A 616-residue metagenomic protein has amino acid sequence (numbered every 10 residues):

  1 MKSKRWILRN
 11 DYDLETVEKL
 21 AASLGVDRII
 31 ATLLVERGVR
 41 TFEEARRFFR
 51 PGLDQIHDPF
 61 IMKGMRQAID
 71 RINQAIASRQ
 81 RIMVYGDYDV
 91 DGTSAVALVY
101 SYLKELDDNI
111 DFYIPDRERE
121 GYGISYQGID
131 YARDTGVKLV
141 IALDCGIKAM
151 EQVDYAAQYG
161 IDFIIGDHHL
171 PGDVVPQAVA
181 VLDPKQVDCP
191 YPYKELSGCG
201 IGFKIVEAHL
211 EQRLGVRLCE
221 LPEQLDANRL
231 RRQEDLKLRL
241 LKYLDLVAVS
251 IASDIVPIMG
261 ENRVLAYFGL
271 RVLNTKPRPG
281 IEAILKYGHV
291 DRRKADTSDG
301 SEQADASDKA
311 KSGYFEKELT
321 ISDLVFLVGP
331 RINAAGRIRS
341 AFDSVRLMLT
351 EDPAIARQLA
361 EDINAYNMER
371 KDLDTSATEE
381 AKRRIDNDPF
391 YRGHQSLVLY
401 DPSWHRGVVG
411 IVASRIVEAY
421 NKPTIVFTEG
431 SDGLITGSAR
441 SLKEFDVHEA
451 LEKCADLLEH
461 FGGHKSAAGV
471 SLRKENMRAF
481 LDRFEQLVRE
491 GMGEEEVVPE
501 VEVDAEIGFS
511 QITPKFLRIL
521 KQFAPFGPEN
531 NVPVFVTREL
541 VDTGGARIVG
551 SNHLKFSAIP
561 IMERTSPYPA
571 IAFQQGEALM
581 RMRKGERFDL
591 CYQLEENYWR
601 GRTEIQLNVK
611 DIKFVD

Functional and structural regions predicted by a protein language model:
M1-R5, E595: Peripheral peptide segments
K2, R9-L14, K19-L139, Y159-G160 (+4 more regions): Hydrophobic helix-and-loop "lid/oligomerization" segment in the mid-to-C-terminal part of catalytic domains
A77-Q80, G260, P353-L399, D432 (+1 more regions): Mid-to-C-terminal polyanion-binding domains and interfaces
L98, G128, Q152-Y155, I201-I205 (+2 more regions): Alpha-helical scaffold elements adjacent to nucleotide-binding pockets in ATP/GTP-utilizing enzyme cores
N109-D111, D162, A180, P569: Conserved beta-strand segments of alpha/beta enzyme cores
D130-C199, F203-E220, M259: Active-site cavity-forming subdomains of large catalytic enzyme subunits
H168-H169, H405, H464, H553: Histidine-centered active-site/metal-ligand motif
G200, G410, S414, L590: Short alpha-helical basic/polar micro-motif
